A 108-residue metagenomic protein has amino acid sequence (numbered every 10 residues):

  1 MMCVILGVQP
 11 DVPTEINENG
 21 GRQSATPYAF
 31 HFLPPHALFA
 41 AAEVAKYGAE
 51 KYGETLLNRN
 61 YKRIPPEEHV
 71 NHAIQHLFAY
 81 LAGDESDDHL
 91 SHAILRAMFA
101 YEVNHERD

Functional and structural regions predicted by a protein language model:
M1-D108: Intrinsically disordered, low-complexity regulatory regions that flank transcription factor DNA-binding cores
